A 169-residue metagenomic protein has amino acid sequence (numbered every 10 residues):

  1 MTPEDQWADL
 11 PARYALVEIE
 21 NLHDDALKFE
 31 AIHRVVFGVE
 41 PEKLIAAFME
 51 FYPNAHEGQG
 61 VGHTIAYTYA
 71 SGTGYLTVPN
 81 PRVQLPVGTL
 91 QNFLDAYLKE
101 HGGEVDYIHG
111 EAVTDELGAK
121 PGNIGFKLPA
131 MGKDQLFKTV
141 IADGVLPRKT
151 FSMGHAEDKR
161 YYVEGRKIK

Functional and structural regions predicted by a protein language model:
M1-K169: Surface-exposed, charge/polar-rich loops and edge strands
